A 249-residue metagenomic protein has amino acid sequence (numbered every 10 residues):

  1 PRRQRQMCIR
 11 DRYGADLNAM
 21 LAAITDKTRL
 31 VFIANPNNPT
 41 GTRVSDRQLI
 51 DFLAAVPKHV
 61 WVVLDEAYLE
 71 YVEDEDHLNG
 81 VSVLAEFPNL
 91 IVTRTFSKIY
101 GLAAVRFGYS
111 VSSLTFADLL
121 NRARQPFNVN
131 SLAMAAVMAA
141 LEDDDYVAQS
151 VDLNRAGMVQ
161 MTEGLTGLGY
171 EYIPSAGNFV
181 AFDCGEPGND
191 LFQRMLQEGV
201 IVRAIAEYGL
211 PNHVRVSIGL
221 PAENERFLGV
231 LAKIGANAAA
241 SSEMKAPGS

Functional and structural regions predicted by a protein language model:
R2-I9: Short, small-residue-biased leader/transition segments that mark boundaries at the very start of proteins
Q6, L30-P36, V62-E66, I173-S175: Short beta-strands and strand-loop turn motifs
G14-D26, P39-V62, E66-I99: Active-site pre-lysine segment of PLP-dependent enzymes
R47, R194-E198, R203, E207-S249: PLP-dependent enzyme catalytic core of the Aspartate aminotransferase-like
N89-I173: PLP-dependent aminotransferase class I/II
A104, A176, G209-N212: Short acidic/glycine-enriched loop/turn segments that link adjacent beta-strands
N154-R155, E163-E198, V214: Conserved PLP-binding catalytic core of the aspartate aminotransferase-like
